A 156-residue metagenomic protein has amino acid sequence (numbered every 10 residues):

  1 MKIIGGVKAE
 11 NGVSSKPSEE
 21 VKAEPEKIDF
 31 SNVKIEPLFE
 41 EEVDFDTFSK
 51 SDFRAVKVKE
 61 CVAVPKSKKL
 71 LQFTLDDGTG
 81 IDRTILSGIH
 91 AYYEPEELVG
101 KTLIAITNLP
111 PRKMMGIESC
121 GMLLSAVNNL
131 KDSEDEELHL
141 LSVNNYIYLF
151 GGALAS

Functional and structural regions predicted by a protein language model:
M1-S156: Phosphate-backbone binding interfaces of nucleic-acid-interacting proteins
